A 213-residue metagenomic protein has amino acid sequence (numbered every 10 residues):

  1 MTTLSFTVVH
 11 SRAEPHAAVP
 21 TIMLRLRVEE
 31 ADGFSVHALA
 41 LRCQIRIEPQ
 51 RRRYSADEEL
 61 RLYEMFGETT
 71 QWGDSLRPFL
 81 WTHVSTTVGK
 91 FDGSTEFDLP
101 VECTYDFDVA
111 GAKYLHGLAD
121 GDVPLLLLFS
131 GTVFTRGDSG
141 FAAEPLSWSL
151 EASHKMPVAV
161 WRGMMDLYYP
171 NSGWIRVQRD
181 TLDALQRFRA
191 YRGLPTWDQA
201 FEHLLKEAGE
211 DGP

Functional and structural regions predicted by a protein language model:
M1-M23: Low-complexity, acidic Ser/Thr/Pro/Gly-rich terminal tails and inter-domain linkers that flank the onset of structured
P15-V28, H37-I45, V101-Y105: Contiguous beta-strand segments within globular domains
R42-E48, E96-W148: Internal, hydrophobic beta-strand segments that form the core of beta-sheet-rich folds
R46-D57: Short aromatic-acidic-glycine turn motif
L60-T69, F134-W174: Short beta-strand elements
R61-H116: Extended, solvent-exposed segments with strong compositional bias
R179-T196: Surface-exposed, Lys/Arg-rich phosphate-binding patches that contact polyanionic backbones
P195-P213: Short, basic amphipathic alpha-helical segments that act as recognition/interaction helices in nucleic-acid-binding
